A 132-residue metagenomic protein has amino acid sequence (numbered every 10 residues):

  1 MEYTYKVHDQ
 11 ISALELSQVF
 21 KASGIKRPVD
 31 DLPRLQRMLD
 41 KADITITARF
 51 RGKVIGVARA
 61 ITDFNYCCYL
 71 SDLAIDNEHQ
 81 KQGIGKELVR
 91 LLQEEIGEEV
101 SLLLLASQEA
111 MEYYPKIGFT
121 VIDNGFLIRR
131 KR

Functional and structural regions predicted by a protein language model:
M1-L32, G125: Short amphipathic alpha-helix that is part of the acyltransferase structural core
H8, D76, S107: Residue-level recognition of the GNAT/N-acetyltransferase active site
I11, N65, E109-E112: Short alpha-helical
R34-L73: A conserved beta-strand-loop-helix scaffold within acyl/acetyltransferase catalytic domains
I75, K81-E94: Conserved acetyl-CoA-binding loop-helix of GNAT-fold acetyltransferases
G97: Short conserved AdoMet
V100-L103, Q108-K131: Conserved active-site alpha-helix within GNAT-family acetyltransferase domains
